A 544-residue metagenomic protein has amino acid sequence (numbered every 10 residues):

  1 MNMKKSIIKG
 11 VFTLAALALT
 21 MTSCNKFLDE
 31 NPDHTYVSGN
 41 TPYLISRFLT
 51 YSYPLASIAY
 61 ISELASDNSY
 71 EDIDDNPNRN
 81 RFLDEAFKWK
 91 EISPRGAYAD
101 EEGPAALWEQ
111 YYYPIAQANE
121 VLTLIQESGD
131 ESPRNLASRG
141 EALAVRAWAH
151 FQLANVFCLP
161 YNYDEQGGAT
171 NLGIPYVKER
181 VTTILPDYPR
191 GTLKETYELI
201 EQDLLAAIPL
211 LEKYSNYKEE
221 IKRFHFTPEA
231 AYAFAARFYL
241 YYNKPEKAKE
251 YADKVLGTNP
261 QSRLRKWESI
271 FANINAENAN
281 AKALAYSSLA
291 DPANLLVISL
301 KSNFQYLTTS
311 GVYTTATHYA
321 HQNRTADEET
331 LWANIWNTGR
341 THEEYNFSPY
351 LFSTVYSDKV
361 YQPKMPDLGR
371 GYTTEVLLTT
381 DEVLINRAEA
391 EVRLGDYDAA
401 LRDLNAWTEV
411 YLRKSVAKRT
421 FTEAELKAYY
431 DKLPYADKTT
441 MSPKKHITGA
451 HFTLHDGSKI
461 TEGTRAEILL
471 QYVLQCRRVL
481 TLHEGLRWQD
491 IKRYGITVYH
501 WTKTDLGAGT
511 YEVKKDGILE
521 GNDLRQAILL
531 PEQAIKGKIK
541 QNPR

Functional and structural regions predicted by a protein language model:
M3-S6, T13-L14, A18-S52, I200 (+2 more regions): Bacterial Sec-dependent N-terminal signal peptides
C24-D72, N323, G495-R544: Membrane-proximal, proline-rich intrinsically disordered regions
N25, P228-E268, A534-P543: Aromatic-residue-lined binding/catalytic grooves and analogous aromatic/hydrophobic interfacial grooves in multimeric
D84-C158, D187, G191-E195, L204-E212 (+5 more regions): Conserved, well-structured interaction surfaces
K249-D381, Y411-S458, L480, L486 (+2 more regions): Hydrophobic-face positions in mid-chain alpha helices that act as interaction patches
